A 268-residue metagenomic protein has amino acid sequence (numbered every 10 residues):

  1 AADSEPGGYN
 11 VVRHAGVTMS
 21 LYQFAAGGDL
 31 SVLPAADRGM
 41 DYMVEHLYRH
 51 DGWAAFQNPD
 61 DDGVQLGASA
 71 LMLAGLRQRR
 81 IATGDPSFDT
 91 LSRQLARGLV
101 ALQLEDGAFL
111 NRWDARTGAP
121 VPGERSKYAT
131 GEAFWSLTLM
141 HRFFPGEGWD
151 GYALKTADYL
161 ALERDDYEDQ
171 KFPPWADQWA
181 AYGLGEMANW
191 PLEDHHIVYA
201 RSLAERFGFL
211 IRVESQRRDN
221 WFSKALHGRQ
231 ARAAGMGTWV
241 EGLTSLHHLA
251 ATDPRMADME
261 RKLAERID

Functional and structural regions predicted by a protein language model:
A1-D268: Glycan-recognition and catalytic cores of secretory/periplasmic carbohydrate-active enzymes
